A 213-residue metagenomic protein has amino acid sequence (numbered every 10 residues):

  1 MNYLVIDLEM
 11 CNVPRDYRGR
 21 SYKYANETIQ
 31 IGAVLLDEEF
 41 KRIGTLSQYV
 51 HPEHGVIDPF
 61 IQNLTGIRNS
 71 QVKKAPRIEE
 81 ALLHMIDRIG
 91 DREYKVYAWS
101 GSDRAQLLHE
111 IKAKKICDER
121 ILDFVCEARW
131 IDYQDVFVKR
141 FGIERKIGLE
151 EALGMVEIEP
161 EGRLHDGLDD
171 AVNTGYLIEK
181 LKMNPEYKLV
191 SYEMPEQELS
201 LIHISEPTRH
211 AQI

Functional and structural regions predicted by a protein language model:
N2-H109, G162: Conserved non-catalytic scaffold segment of RNase H-like nuclease domains
I6, I131, D169: Active-site flanking residues adjacent to catalytic metal/cofactor-binding acidic residues
M10-N12, D135, N173: Short, glycine/acidic-enriched loop or turn micro-motifs at the edges of active sites
V13-R15, V138, Y176, Q212: Conserved protein kinase catalytic core
Y49, V56, Q62-T65, N69-V72 (+1 more regions): Active-site-proximal helix-loop-helix substrate-binding element of RNase H-like nuclease domains
K95-G101, Q106, I147-L201: Acidic, Mg2+-coordinating catalytic module of metal-dependent nucleases/exonucleases that use a two-metal-ion mechanism
S102-R129: Substrate-recognition/cap helix-loop segment adjacent to the acidic, metal-dependent catalytic center of Asp-based
I202-I213: Single conserved hydrophobic/aromatic residue that forms the stacking wall/gate of nucleotide- or nucleobase-binding
